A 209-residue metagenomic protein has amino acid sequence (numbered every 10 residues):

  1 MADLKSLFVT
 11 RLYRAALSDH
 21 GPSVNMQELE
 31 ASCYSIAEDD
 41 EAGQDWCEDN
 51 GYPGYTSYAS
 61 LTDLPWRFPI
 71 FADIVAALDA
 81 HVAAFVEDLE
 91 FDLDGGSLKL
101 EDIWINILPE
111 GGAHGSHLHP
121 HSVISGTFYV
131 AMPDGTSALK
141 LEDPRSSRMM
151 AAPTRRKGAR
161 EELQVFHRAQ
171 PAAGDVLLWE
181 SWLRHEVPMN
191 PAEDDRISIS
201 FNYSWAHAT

Functional and structural regions predicted by a protein language model:
M1-D92: Non-heme Fe(II)/2-oxoglutarate
L7, G95-S97, L118-S122, P191-D195: A generic structural micro-feature
Y13, E101-I103, I124-G126, I197-F201: Hydrophobic residues positioned within well-ordered beta-strands of beta-sheet architectures
S18, L108, Y129-A131, N202-A206: Solvent-exposed residues in well-ordered beta-strands and their adjoining turns, especially edge/terminal strands
P65-P69, L89-L93, G112-S116, T127-F128 (+1 more regions): Short helix-to-loop capping/linker segments positioned immediately adjacent to catalytic or ligand/cofactor-binding
L89-E110: Hydrophobic beta-strand-centered segment that forms part of the acyl-chain substrate-binding groove
I105-V176: Catalytic core of non-heme Fe(II) oxygenases with the double-stranded beta-helix
G158-T209: Catalytic core of Fe(II)/2-oxoglutarate
